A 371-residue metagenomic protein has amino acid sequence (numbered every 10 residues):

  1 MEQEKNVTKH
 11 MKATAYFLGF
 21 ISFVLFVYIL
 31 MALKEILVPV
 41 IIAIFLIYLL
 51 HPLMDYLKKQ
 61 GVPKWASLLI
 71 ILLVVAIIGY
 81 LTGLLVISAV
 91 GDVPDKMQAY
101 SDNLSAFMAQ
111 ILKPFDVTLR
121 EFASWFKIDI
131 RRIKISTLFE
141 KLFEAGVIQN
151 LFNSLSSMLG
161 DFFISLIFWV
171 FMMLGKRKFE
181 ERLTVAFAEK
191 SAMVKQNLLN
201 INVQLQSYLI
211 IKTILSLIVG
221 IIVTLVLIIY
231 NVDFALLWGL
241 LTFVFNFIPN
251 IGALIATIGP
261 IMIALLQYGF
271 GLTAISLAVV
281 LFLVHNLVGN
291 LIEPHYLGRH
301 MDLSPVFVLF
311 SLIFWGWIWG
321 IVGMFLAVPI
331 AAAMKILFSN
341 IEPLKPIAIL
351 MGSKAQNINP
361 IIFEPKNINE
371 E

Functional and structural regions predicted by a protein language model:
M1-S88, S165, W169, L272-I275 (+2 more regions): Anchoring transmembrane alpha helix of integral membrane proteins
E2-K5, K9, I21, L25 (+15 more regions): Juxtamembrane loop-helix boundary motifs flanking transmembrane segments in multi-pass membrane proteins
H10, S154-Q267, G271-L277: Alpha-helical transmembrane segments and their immediate interhelical loop/hinge regions in multi-pass membrane
F17-I29, L69-T82, L159-L166, T213 (+9 more regions): Generic alpha-helical transmembrane segments of integral inner-membrane proteins, especially permease/transport modules
K34-I42, I229-L240, Y268-S276, L303-V308 (+1 more regions): Membrane-water interface of transmembrane alpha-helices in multipass transporters/channels
G83-M108: Functional transmembrane-helix hotspots
I111-K178: Membrane-helix interface and discontinuous TM-entry motifs in multi-pass inner-membrane proteins
A274-E371: Hydrophobic alpha-helical transmembrane segments of membrane transport and translocation systems, primarily multi-pass
